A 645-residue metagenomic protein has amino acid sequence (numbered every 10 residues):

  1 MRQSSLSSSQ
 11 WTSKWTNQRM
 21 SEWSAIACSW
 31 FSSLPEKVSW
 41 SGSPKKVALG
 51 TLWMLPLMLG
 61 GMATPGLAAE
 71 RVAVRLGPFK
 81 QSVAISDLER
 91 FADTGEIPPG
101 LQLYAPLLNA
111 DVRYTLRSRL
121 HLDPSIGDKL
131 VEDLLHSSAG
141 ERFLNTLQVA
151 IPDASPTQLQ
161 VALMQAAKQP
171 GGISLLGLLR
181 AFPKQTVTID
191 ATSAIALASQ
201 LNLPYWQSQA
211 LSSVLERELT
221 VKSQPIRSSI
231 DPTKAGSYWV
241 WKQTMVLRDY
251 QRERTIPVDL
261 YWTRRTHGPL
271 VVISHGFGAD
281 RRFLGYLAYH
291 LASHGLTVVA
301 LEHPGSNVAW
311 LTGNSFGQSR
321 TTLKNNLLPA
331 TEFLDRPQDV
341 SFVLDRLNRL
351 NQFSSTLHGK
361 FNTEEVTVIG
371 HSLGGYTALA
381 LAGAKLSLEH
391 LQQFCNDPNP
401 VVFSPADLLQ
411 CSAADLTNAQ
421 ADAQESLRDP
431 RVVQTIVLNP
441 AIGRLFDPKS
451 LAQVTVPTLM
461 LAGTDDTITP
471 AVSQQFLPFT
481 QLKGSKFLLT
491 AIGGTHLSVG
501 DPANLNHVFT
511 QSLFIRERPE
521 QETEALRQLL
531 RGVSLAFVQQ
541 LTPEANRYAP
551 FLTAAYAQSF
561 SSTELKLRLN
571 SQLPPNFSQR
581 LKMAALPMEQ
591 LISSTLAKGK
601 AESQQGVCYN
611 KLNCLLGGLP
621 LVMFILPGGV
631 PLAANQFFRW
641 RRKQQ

Functional and structural regions predicted by a protein language model:
F79-A84, E89-I226: Mature extracellular/secreted ectodomains of secretory-pathway proteins
L219-T266: N-terminal cap/lid segment of alpha/beta-hydrolase-fold proteins
G268-G276: Short beta-strand element of the alpha/beta-hydrolase
G278, E302-D335: Cap/lid segment of the alpha/beta-hydrolase catalytic domain
F283-E302: Short amphipathic alpha-helix adjacent to the substrate-entry channel of hydrolases
L323-G359, P398: Alpha/beta-hydrolase active-site loop
N348, G375-S387: Short glycine-enriched nucleophile-adjacent loop and the immediately C-terminal alpha-helix near the catalytic center
V454, M460-A462: Short beta-strand/loop motif that positions the catalytic acidic residue of the alpha/beta-hydrolase fold
